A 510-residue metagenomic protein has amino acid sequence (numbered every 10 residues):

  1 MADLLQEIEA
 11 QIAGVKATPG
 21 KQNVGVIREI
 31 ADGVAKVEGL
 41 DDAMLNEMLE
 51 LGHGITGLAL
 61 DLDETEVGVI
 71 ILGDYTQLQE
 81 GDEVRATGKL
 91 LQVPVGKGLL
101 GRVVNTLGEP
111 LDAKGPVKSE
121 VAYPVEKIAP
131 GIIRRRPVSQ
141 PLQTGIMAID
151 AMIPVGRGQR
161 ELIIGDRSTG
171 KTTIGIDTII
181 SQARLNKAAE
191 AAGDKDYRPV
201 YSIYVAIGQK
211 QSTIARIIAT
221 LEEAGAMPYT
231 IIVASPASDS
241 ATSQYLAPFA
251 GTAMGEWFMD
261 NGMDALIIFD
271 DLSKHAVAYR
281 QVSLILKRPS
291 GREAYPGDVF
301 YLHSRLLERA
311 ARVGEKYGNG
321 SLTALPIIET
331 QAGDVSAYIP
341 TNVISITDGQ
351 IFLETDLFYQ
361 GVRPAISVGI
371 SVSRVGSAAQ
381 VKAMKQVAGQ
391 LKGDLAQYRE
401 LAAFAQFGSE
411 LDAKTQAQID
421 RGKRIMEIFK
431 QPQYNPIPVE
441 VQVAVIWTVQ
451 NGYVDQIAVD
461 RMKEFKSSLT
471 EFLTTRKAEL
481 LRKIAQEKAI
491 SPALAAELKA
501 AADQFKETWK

Functional and structural regions predicted by a protein language model:
M1-Q11, K16-G20, V26-L142: Acidic-enriched and Gly/Ser
Q77, W257, K274, Q281-K510: Conserved catalytic/coupling modules of large nucleotide/cofactor-utilizing molecular machines
D82-V84, L91, V95-G98, L111-R160 (+4 more regions): P-loop NTPase nucleotide-binding/switch module
R136-L142, R167, S202-I207, T230-A247 (+2 more regions): Flexible beta-alpha connector loops of hexameric P-loop NTPases
G170: Conserved glycine(s) of the Walker
Q182-A237, A276-P289: P-loop NTPase switch/communication element
P199-S202, P228-I231, G262-L266, N319-A324: Loop/turn-to-beta-strand initiation segments
S243-Y279: Phosphate-binding/switch loop-helix module in NTP-utilizing enzymes
